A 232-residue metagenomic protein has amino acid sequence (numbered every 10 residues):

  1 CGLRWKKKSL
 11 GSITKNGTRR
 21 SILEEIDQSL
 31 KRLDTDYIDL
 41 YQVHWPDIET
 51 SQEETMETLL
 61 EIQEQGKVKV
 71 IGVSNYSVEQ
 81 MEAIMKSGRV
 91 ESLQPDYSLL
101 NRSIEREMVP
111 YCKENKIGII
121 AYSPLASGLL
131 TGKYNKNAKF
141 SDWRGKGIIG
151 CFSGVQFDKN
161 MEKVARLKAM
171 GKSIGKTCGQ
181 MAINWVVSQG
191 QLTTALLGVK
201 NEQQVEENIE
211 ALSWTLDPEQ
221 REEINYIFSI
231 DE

Functional and structural regions predicted by a protein language model:
C1-I13, Y37-Q42: N-terminal small/glycine-rich loop or linker at the start of catalytic domains across soluble metabolic enzymes
L10-K15, R106-P110: Short, surface-exposed amphipathic charged segments that create phosphate/polyanion-binding patches used for binding
I13-R20, T50, S103: Residues at secondary-structure transition points
K15-T18, I22, N160, G198: Short, conserved glycine- and acidic-residue-centered signature motifs in active-site or ligand-binding loops
G17-L33, S77-A83: Short, acidic/polar
L30-E49: Active-site groove signature of glycoside hydrolases
P46-D231: Beta/alpha (TIM)-barrel catalytic core signal, keyed to glycine-rich beta->alpha loops juxtaposed to Asp/Glu that bind
